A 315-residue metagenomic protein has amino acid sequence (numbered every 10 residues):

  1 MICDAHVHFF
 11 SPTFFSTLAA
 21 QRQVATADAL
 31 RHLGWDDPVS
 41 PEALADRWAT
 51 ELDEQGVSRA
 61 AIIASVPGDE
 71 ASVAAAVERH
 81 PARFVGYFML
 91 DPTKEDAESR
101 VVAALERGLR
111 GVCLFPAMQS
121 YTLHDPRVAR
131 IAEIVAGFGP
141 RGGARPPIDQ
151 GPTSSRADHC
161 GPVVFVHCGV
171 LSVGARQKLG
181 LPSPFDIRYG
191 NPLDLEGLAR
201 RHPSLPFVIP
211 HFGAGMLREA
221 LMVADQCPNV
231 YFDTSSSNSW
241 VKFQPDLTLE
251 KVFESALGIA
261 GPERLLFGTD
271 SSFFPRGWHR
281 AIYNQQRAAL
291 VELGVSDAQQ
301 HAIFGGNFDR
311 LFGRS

Functional and structural regions predicted by a protein language model:
M1-A5, P12-R59, R141, S255 (+2 more regions): Mid-to-C-terminal alpha-helical segments outside catalytic/metal-binding sites
H6, L52, V73, A104 (+7 more regions): Conserved, mostly hydrophobic/aromatic
H6-P12, H167, H211: Histidine-centered divalent metal-coordination motifs
R31-E42, V85-K94, F115-L123: Active-site mouth loops of central-metabolism enzymes
W48-S72, A76, P81-L90, C113: Short, well-structured secondary-structure segments
V66, P92, P116-M118, V170-S172 (+3 more regions): Active-site-proximal loop/turn and secondary-structure-junction residues that shape catalytic pockets, frequently
G68-S72, E95-S99, S120-I131: Active-site-adjacent beta->alpha loops and helix N-cap segments on the catalytic face of soluble alpha/beta enzymes
G111, H124-L266: Catalytic pocket-lining loop regions of alpha/beta-barrel enzymes, especially the amidohydrolase/enolase/GH5 lineages
